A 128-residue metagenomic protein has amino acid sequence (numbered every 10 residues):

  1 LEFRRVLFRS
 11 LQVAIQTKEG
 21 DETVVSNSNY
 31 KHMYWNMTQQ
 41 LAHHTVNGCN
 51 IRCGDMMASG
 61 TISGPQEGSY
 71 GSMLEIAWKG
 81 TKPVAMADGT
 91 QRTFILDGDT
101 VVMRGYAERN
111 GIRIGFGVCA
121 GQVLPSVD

Functional and structural regions predicted by a protein language model:
L1-L7: Short, small-residue-biased leader/transition segments that mark boundaries at the very start of proteins
R4, V13-A58: A beta-strand-loop signature enriched in Asp, Gly, Thr, and Trp that corresponds to the sialidase/neuraminidase Asp-box
R9-T17, V101-G105: Short polybasic amphipathic segments
W35-H43, C53, M57-Y106, I112-Q122: Active-site pocket scaffolds in enzymes
